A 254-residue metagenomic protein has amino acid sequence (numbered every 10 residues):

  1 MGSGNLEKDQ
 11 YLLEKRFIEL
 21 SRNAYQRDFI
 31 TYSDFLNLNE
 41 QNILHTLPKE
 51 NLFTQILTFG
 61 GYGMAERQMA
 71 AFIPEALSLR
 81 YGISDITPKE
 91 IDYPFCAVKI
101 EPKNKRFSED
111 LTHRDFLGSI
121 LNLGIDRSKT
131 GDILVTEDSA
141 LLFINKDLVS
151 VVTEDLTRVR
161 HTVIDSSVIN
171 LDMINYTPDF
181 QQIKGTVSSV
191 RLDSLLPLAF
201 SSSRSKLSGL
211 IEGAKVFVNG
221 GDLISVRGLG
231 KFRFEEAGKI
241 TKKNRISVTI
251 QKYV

Functional and structural regions predicted by a protein language model:
M1-A199, S225-V254: Ferredoxin-like alpha/beta domains used as RNA- or RNAP-binding modules
L196, S203-S205, K215: Internal, well-folded beta-alpha domain core
G209: DNA-binding alpha-helical recognition surfaces that contact promoter or target DNA
E212: Residue-level detection of the helix-turn-helix DNA-binding "recognition helix"
N219-G220: Short strand-turn-strand beta-turns centered on an Asx-Gly dipeptide
